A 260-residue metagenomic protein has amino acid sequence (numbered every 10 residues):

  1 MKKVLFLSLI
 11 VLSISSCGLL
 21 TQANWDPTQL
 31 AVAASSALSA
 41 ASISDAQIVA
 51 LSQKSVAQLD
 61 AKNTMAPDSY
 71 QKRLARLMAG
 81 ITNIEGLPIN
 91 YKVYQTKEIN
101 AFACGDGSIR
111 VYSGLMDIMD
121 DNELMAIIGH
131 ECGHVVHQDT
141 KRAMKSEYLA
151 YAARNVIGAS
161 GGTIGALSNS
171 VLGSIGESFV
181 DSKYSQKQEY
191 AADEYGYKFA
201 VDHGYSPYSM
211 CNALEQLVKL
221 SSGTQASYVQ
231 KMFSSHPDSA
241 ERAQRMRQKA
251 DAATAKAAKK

Functional and structural regions predicted by a protein language model:
M1-V4: Positively charged n-region of N-terminal signal peptides that target proteins for export
S13-S16: C-terminal motif of bacterial Sec signal peptides marking the signal peptidase cleavage site
T21-C132, V136-Y148, D202-H203, S222-S227 (+1 more regions): Peri-catalytic and regulatory segments of divalent metal-dependent proteins
A31-A34, Y148-V180: Membrane-active amphipathic alpha-helices enriched in small hydrophobic residues
S39-D45, S206-K260: Extracytoplasmic and endomembrane cell-envelope/extracellular-matrix remodeling and assembly machinery
A126, Y151-R154, G158, E177 (+4 more regions): Generic alpha-helical structural context detector
K141-Y151, Y208-L217: Acidic/histidine-enriched alpha-helical segments
I164-L214: Metalloprotease/metallohydrolase-associated module, dominated by Zn2+-dependent proteases
